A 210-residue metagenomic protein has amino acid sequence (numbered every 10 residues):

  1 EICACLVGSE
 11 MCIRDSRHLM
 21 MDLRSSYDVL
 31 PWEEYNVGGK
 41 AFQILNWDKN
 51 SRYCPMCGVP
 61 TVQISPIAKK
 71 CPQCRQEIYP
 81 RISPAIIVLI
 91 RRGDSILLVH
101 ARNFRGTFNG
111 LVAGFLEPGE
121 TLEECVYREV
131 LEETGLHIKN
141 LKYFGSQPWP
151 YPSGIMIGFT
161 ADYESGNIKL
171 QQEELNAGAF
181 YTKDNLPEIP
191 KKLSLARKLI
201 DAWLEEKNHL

Functional and structural regions predicted by a protein language model:
E1-G8, C12-I13: Single conserved hydrophobic/aromatic residue that forms the stacking wall/gate of nucleotide- or nucleobase-binding
A4, K142-F144, N167, Y181-D184 (+2 more regions): Long C-terminal interaction/binding lobes of large macromolecular proteins
E10-N50: Non-catalytic accessory segments adjacent to catalytic cores
R17-L30, L170-R197: NUDIX/MutT-family hydrolases
V37-I86: Acidic, metal-coordinating catalytic segment for phosphate/diphosphate chemistry, firing primarily on the Nudix
S65-L111, F115, H137-I138, A161-Y163: N-terminal strand-loop-strand
G110-G145, F159, N167: The catalytic Nudix box helix
Q147-K169: Active-site-adjacent beta-strand/loop module that shapes the phosphate/pyrophosphate-binding cleft
